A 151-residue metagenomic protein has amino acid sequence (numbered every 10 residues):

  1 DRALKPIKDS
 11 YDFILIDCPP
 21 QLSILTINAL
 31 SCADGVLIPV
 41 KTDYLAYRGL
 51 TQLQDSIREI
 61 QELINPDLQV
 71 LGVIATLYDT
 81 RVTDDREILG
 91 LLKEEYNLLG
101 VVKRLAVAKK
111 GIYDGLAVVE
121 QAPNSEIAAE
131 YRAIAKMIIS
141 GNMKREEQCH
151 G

Functional and structural regions predicted by a protein language model:
R2-V101, K110: Conserved catalytic-core segment of NTP-binding enzymes
I88, K144-G151: P-loop NTP-binding site
I112-E130: C-terminal boundary of histidine-terminating zinc-finger modules
N124-R145: Histidine-centered active-site loop/cap adjacent to the catalytic His in serine esterases/O-acetyl transfer systems
